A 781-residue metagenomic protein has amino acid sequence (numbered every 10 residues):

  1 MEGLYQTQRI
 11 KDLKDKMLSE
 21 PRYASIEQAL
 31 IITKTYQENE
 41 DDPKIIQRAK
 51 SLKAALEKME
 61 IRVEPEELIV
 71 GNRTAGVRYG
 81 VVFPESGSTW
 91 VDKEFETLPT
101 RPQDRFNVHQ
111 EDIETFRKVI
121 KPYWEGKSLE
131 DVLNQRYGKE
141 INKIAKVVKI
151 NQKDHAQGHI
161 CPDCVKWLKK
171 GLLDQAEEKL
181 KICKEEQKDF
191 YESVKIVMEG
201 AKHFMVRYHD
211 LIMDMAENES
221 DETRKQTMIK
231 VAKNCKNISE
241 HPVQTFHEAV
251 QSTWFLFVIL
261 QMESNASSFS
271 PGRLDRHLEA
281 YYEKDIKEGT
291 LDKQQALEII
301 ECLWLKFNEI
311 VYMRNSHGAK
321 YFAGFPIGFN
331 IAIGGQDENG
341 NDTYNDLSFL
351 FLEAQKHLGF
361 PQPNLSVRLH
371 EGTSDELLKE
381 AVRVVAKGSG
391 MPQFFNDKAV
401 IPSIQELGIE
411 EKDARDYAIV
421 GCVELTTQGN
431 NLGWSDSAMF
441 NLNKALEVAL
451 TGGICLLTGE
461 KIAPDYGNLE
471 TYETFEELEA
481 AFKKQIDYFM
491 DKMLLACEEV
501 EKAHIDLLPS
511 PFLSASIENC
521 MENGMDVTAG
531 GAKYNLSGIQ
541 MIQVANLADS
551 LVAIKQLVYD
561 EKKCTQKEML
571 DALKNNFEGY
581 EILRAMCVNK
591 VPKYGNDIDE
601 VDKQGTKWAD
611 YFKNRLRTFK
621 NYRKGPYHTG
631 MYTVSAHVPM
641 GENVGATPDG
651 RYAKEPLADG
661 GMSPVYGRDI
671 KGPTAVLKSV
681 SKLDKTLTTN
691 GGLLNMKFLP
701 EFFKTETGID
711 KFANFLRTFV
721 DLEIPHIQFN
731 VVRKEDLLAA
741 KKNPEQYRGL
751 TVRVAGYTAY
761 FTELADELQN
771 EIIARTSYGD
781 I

Functional and structural regions predicted by a protein language model:
M1-E192, R224-K230, N234, I238-I781: Conserved catalytic cores of very large enzyme subunits
E192-H203: Extended non-globular scaffold/tether segments
H203, R207-D210, D214: Extended, non-transmembrane alpha-helical coiled-coils
M213-E217, Y282: Extended, structured, electrostatic nucleic-acid-contact surfaces
D221: Acidic, metal/cofactor-coordinating or nucleic-acid-engaging core segments within structured domains
